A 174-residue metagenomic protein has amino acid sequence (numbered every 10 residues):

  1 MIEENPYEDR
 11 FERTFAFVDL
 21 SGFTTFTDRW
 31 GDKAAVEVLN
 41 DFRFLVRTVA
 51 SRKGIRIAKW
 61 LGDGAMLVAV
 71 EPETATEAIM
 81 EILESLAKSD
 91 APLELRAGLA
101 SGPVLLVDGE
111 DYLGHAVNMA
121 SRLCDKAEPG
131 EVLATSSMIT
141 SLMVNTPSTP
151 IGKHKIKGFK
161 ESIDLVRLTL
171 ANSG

Functional and structural regions predicted by a protein language model:
I2-E77: Catalytic NTP-binding/metal-coordinating core of nucleotidyl cyclase/transferase enzymes
M66-S173: Catalytic beta-strand-to-alpha-helix segment of the class III nucleotidyl cyclase homology domain
